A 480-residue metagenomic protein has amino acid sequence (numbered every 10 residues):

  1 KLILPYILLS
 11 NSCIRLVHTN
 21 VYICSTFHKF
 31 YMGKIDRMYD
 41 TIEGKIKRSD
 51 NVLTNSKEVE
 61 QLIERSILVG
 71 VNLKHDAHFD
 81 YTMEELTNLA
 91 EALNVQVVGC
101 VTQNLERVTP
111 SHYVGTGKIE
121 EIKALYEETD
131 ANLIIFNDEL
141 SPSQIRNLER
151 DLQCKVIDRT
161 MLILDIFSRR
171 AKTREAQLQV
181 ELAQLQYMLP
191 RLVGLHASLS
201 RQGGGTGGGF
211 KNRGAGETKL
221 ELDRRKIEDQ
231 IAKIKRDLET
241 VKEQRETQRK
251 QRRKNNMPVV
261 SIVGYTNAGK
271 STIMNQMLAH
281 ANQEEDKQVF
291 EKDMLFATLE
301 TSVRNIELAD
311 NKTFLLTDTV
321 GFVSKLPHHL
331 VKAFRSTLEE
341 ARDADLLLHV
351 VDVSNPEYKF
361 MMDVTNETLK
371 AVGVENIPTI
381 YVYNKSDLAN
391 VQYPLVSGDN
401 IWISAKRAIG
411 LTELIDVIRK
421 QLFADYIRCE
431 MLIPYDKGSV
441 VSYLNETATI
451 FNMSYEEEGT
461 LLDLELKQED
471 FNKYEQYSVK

Functional and structural regions predicted by a protein language model:
T19-D165: N-terminal accessory targeting/assembly segments
D50-S56, T82-E84, P110-E120, V320-R342 (+1 more regions): Switch II of P-loop NTPase G domains
E60-Q61, Y126-E128, T298, I306-D310 (+5 more regions): Conserved catalytic network of the ASCE P-loop NTPase/AAA+ motor domain
L89, I145-R150, R335-N400: Conserved C-terminal guanine-recognition region of P-loop GTPase G domains, centered on the G4
K155-I157, M161, D165, A176 (+3 more regions): Canonical P-loop GTPase G-domain recognition
L162-R252: Extended, highly charged alpha-helical segments
T206, F210-N212, E221-D229, K233-S324: Conserved G1/Walker A P-loop phosphate-binding module
D425-K480: NTP-binding/hydrolysis catalytic cores, primarily Walker-type P-loop NTPases
